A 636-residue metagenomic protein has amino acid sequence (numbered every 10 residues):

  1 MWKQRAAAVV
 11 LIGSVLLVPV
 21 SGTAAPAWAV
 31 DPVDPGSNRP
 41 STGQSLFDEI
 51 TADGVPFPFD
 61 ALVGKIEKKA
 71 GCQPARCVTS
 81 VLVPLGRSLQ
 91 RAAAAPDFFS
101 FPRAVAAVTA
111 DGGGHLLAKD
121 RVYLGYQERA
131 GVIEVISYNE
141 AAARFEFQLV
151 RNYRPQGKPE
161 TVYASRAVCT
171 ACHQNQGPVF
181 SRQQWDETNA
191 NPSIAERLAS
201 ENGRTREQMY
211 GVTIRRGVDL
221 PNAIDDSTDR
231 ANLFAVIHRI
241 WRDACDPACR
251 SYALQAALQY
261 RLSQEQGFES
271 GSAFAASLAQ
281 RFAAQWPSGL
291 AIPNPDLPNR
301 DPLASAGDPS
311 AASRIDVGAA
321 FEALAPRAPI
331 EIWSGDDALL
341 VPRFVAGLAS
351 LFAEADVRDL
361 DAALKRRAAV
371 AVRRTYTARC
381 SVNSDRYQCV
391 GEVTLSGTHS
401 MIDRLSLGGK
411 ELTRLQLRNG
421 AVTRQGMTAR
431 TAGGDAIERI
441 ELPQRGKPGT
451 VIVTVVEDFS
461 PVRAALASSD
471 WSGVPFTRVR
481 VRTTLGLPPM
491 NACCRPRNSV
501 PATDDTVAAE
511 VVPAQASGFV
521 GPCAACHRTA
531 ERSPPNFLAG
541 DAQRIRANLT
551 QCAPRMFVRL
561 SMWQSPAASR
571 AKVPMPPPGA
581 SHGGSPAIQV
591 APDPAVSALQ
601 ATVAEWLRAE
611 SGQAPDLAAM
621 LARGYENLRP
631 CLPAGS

Functional and structural regions predicted by a protein language model:
M1-V10: Bacterial N-terminal signal peptides that target proteins for export
V9-S21: Bacterial N-terminal signal peptides
P19-A29: Signal peptide processing junction and immediate N-terminal pro/mature segment of secreted/exported proteins
W28-C72, R76, S80-G86, Y210-C380 (+1 more regions): Aromatic- and Gly/Pro-enriched helix-to-coil junctions and flexible linker segments
G71-V162, R480-A514, P577-P578, G584-S585: Sequence context of c-type cytochrome heme-c attachment sites
N139-T170, Q174-E207: Basic, glycine-/proline-tolerant helical and adjacent loop/strand elements that line or dock onto nucleic-acid
V168, V370-A465: Exposed regions on extracellular, virion, or secretory-pathway luminal proteins
F180-S181, Y387-G391, L395-H399, V500-D504 (+1 more regions): Extracellular/mature segments of secreted proteins
